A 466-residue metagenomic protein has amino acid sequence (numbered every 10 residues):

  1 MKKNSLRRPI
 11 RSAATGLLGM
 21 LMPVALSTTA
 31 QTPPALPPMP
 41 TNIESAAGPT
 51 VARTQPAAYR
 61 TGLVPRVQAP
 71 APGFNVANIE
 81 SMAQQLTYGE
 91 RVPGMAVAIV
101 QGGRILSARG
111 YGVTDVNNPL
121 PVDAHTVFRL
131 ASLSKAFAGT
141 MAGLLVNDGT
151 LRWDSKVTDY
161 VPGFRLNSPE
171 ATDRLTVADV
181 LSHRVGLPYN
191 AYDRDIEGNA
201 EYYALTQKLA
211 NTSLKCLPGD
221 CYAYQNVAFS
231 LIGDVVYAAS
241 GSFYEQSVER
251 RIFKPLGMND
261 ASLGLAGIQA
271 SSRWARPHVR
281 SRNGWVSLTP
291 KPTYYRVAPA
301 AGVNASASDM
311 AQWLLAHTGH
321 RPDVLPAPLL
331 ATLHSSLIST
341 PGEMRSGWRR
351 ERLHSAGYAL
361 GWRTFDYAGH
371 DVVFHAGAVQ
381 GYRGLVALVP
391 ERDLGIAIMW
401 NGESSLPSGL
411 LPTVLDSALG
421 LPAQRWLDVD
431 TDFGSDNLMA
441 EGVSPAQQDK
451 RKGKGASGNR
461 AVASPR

Functional and structural regions predicted by a protein language model:
M1-P9: N-terminal secretory signal peptides that target proteins for export/translocation
A14-A25: Bacterial N-terminal signal peptides
Q31-R109, Y237-R250, K254, L288-R466: Catalytic loop of the DD-peptidase/beta-lactamase superfamily, centered on the K-T-G motif and neighboring
P65-P72, V127-R129, R165-S168, A191-I196 (+4 more regions): Second-shell loop/turn segments in exported
A77-A83, V97, G103, T126-D154 (+2 more regions): Active-site SXXK
N78-I79, R194-L217, S242-N259, V279-T289: Short, charged, amphipathic alpha-helices and their helix-cap/turn boundaries
G94, R129-L133, L145-P188, Y192 (+4 more regions): Active-site helix/loop module of the DD-peptidase/beta-lactamase fold, centered on the serine-lysine SxxK catalytic
T114-A124, S405-V414: A short, polar/charged loop-to-alpha-helix boundary motif
